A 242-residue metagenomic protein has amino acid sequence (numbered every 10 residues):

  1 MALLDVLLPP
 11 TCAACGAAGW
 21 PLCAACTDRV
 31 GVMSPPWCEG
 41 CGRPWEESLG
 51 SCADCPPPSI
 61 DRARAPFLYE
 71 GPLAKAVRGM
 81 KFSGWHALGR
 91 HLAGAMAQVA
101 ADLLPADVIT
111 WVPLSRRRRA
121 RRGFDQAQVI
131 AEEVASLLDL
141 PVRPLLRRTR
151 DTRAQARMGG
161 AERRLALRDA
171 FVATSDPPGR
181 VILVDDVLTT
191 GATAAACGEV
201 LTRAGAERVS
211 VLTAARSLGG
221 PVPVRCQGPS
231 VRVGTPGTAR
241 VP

Functional and structural regions predicted by a protein language model:
M1-P242: Glycine-rich phosphate/pyrophosphate-handling loop used in enzymes and phosphotransfer proteins
